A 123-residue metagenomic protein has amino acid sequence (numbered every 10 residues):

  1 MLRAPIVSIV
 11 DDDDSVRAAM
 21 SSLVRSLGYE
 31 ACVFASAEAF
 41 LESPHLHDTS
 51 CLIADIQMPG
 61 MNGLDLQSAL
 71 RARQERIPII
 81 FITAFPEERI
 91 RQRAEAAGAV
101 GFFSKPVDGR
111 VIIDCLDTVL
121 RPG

Functional and structural regions predicted by a protein language model:
D14-C32: Two-component/phosphorelay signaling modules centered on CheY-like receiver
A35-S36, N62-D65: Acidic catalytic/metal-coordinating carboxylates
L52-D55, T83: Active-site residues of response regulator receiver
M58: Receiver (REC) domain active-site loop signature in two-component systems and cognate sites in sensor histidine kinases
D65, P86-G101: Alpha4 helix (beta4-alpha4-beta5 surface) of REC/receiver domains from two-component response regulators
R76-P86: A short, hydrophobic beta-strand element within the central beta-sheet of small alpha/beta folds
R89, V107-D117: C-terminal output helix
